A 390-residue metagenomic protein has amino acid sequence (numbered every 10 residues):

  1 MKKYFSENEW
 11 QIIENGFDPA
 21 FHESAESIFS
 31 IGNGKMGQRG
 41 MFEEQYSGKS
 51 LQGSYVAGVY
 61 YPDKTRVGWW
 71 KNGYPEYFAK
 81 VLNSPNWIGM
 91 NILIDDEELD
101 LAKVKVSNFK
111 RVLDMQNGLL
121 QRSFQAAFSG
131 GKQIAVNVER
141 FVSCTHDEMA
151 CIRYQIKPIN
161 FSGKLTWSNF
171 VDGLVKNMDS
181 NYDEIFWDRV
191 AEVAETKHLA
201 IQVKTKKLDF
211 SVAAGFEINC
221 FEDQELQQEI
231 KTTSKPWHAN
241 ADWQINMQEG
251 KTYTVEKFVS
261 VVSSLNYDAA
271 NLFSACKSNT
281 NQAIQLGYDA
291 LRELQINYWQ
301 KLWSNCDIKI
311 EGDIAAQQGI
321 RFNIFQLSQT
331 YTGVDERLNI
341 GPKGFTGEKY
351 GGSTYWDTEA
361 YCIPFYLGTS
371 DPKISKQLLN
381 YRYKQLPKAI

Functional and structural regions predicted by a protein language model:
M1-Y350: Acidic/polar, glycine-enriched structural segments that form the non-catalytic walls/loops of the carbohydrate-binding
G89, E98-V104, A316, I320-R321 (+1 more regions): Carboxylate/His-rich catalytic cores and anion/metal-binding grooves
Y331-L367, Y381, P387: Long, K/E/R/D-enriched contiguous segments that form extended
